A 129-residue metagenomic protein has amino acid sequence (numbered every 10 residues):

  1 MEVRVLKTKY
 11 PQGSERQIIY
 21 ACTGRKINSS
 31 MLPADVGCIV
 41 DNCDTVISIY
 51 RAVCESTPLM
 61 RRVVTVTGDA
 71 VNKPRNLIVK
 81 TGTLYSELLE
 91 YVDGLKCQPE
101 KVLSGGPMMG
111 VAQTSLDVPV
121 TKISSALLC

Functional and structural regions predicted by a protein language model:
M1-Y85, Y91-K96, G106: Hydrophobic alpha-helical positions that pack around
M60-R62, L84-Y85, E90-C129: Ferredoxin-type iron-sulfur electron-transfer modules and their immediate structural context
